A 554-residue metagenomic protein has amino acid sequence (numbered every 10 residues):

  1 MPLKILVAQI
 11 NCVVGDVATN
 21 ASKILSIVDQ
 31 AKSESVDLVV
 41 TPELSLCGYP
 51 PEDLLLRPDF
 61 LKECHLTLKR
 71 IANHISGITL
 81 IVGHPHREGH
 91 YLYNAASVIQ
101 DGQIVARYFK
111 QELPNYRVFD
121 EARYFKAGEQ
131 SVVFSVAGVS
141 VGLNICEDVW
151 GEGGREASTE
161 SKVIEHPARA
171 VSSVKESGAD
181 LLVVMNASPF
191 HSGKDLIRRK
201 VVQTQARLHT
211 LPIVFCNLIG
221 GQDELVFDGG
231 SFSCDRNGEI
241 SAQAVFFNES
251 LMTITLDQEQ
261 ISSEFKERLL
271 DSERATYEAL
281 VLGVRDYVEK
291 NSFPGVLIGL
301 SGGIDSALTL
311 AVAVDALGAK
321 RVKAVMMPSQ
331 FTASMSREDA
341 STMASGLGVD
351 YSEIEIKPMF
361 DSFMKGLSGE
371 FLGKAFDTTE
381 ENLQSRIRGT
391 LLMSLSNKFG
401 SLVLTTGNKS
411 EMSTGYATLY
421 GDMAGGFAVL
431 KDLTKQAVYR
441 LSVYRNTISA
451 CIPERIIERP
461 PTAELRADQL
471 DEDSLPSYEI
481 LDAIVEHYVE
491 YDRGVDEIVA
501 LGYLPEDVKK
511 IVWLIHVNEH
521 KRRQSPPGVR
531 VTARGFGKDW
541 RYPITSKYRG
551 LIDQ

Functional and structural regions predicted by a protein language model:
M1-G299, L310-A319, M326, Y351: Enzyme catalytic cores with a strong preference for nitrogen-chemistry domains
L3, T210-L211, R236, E264-S301 (+1 more regions): ATP/NTP-dependent adenylation/nucleotidyl-transfer catalytic domains that generate, transfer, or process NMP-activated
